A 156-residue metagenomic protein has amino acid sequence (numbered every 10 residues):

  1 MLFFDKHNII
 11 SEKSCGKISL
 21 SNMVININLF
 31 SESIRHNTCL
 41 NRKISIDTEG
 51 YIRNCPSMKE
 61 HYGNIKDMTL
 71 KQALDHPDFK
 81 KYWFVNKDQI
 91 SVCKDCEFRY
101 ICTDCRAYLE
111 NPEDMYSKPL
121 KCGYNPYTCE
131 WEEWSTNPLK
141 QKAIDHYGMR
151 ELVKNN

Functional and structural regions predicted by a protein language model:
M1-C55, I101: A C-terminal junction/extension of Radical SAM enzymes
Y62-N156: Flexible mid-to-C-terminal extensions adjoining Fe-S/redox cofactors in radical SAM and related proteins
